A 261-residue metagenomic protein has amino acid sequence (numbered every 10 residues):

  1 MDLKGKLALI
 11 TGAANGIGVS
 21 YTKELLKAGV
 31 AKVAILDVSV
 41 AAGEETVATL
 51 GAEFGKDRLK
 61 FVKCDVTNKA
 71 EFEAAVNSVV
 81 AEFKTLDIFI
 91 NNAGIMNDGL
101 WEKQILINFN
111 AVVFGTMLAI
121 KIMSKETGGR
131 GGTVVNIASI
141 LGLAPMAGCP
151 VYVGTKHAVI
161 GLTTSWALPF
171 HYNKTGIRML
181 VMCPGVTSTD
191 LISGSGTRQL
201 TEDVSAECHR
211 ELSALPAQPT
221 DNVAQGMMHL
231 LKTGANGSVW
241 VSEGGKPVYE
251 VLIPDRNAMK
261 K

Functional and structural regions predicted by a protein language model:
D2-A34: Canonical Rossmann dinucleotide-binding motif of NAD(H)/NADP(H)-dependent dehydrogenases/reductases, specifically
V30-T46: Conserved glycine-rich Rossmann-like NAD(P)H-binding loop of the short-chain dehydrogenase/reductase
N92-N97: Conserved NAD(P)H cofactor-binding loop of Rossmann-fold oxidoreductase domains
K103-Q104, P145-V153, S165: Active-site loop-to-helix junction immediately N-terminal to the catalytic Tyr of the SDR YXXXK motif in Rossmann-fold
T116, T155: Active-site helix of classical SDR
S139: Residue(s) in the substrate-gating loop at a strand-loop-helix junction that position the organic substrate next
V181, L200-D255: C-terminal helical subdomain
